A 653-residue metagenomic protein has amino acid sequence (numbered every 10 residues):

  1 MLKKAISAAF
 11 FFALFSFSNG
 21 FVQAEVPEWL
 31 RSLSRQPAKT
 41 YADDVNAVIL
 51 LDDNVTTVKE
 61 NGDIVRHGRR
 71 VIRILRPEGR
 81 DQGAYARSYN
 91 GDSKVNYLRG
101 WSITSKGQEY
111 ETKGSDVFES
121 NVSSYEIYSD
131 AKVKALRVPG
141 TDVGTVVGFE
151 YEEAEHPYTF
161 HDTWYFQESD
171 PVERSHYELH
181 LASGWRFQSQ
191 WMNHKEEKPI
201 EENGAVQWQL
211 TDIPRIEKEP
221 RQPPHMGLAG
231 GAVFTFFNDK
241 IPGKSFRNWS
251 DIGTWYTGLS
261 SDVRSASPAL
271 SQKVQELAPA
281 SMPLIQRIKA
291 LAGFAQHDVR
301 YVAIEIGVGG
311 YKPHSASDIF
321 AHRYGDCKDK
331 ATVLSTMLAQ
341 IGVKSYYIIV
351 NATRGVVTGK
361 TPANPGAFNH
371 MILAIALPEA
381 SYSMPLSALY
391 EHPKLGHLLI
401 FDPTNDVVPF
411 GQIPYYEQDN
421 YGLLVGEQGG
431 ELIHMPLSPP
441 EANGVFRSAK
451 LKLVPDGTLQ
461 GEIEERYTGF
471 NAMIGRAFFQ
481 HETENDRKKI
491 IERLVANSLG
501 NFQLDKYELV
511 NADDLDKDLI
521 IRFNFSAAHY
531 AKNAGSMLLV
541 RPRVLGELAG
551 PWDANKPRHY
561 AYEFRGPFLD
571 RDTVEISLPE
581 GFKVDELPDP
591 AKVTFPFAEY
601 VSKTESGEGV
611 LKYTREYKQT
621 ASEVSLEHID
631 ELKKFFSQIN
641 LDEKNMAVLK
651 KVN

Functional and structural regions predicted by a protein language model:
M1-K4: Positively charged n-region of N-terminal signal peptides that target proteins for export
I6-S7, A290: Sequence-pattern detector for short linear motifs and compositional/periodic biases rather than a specific fold
S7-S18: Bacterial N-terminal signal peptides
Q23-N653: A sensor for short, sequence-defined functional sites
